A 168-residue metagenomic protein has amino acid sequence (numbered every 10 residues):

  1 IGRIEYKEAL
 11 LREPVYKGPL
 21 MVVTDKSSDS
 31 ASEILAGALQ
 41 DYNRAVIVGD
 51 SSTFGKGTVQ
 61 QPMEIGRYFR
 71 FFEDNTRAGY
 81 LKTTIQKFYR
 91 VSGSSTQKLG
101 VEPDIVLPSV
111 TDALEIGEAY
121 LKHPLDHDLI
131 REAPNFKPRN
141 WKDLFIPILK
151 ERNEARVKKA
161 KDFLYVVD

Functional and structural regions predicted by a protein language model:
I1-I130: Conserved acidic, small-residue-rich alpha-beta core segments centered on
P103-D168: Charged, low-complexity intrinsically disordered segments
